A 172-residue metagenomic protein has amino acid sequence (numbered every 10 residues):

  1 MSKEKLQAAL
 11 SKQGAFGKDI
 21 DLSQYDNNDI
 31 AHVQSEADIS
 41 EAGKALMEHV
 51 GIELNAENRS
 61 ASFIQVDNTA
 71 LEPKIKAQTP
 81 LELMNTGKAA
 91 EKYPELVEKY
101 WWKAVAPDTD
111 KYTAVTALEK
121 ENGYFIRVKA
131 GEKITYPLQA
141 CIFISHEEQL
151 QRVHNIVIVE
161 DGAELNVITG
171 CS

Functional and structural regions predicted by a protein language model:
M1-V153, E160-D161, C171: N-terminal leader/transition segments
I156, E164-N166: Discrete beta-strand positions within long extracellular beta-solenoid architectures
N166-S172: Short, intrinsically disordered, charge-balanced linker/junction segments flanking boundaries in proteins
